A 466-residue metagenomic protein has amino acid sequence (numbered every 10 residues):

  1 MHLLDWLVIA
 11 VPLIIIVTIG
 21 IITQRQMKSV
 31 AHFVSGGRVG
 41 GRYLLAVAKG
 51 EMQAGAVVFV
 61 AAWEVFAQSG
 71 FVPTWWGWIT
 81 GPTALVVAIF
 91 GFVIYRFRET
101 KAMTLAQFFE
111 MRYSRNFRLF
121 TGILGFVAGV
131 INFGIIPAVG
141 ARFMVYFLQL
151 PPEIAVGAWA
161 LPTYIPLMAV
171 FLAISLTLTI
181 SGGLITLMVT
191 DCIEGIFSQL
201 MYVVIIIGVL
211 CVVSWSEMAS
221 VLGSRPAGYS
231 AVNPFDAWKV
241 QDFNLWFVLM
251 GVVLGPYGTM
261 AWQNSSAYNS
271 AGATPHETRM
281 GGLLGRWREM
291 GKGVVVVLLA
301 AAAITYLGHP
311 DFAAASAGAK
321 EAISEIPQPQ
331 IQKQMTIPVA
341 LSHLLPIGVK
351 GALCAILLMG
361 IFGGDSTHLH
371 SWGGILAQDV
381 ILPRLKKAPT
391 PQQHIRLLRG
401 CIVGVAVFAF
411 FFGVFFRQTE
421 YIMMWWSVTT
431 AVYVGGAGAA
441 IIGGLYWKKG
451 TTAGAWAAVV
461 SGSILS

Functional and structural regions predicted by a protein language model:
M1-S466: Membrane-embedded helix-loop-helix hairpins and adjacent transmembrane boundary segments in multi-pass transporters
